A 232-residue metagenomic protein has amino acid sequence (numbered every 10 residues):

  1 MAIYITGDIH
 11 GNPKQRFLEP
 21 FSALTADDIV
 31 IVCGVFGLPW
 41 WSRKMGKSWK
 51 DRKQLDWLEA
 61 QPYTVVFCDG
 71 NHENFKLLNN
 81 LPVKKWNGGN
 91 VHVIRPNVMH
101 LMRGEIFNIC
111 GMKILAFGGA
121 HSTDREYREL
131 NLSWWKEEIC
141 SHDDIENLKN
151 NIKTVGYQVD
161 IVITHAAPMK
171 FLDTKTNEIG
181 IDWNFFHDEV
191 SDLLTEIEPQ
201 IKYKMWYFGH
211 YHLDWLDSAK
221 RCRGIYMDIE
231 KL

Functional and structural regions predicted by a protein language model:
M1-Y4, E105-A116, I161, S218-R223: Beta-strand-turn-beta hairpins that frame and shape the catalytic cleft of phosphate-ester-processing enzymes
A2, D28-I29, T64, K113 (+1 more regions): Residues at the starts of beta-strands that form the adenosine-phosphate
T6, G11-N108, W183, E189-V190 (+2 more regions): Core catalytic region of metal-dependent phosphoesterases/phosphodiesterases, especially metallo-beta-lactamase-like
H10-G11, F36-P39, H72-N74, G119-T123 (+3 more regions): Short, solvent-exposed loop/turn segments at secondary-structure junctions
L18, K149-K153, T195: Short hydrophobic/charged patches on amphipathic alpha-helices used for structural packing and interfaces
G89, P96, C110-D188: Active-site-proximal loop/helix segment associated with metal-binding centers of metalloenzymes
N108, F185, T195-Q200, Y211-L232: Binuclear metal-dependent phosphoesterase catalytic core
V159-P168, E198-F208: Proline-aspartate-enriched helix->loop->beta-strand connector
